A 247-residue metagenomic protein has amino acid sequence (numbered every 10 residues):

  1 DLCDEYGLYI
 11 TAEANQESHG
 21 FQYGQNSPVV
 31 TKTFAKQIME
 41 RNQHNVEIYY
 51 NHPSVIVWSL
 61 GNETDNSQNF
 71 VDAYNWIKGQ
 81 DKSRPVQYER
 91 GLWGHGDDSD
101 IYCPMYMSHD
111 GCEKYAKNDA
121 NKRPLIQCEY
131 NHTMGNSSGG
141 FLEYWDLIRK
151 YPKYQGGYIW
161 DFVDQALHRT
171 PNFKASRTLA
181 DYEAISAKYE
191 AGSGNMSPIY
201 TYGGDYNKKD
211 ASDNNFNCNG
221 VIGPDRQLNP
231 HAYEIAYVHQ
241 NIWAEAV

Functional and structural regions predicted by a protein language model:
D1-V247: Extended substrate-binding grooves/exosites of carbohydrate-active enzymes
